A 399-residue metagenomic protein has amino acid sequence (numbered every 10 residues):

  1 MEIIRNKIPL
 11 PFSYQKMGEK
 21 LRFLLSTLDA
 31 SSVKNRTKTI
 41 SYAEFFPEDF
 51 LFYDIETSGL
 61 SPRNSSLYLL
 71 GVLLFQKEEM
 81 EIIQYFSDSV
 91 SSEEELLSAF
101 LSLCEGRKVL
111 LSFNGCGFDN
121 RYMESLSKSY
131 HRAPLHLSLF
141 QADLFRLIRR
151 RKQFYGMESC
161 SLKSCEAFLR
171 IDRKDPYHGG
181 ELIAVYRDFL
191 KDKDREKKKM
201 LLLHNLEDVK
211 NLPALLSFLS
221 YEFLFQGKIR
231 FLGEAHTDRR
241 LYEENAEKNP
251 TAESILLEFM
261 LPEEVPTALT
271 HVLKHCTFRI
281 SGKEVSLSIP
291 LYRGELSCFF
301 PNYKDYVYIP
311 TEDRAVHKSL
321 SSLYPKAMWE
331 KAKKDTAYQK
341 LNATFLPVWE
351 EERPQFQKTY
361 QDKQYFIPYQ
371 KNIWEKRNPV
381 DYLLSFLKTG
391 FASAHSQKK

Functional and structural regions predicted by a protein language model:
M1-Y53, S58-S65, F75-K399: DEDD superfamily 3′-5′ metal-dependent exonuclease/proofreading module
L70-V72: Short beta-strand scaffold segments in enzyme catalytic cores
